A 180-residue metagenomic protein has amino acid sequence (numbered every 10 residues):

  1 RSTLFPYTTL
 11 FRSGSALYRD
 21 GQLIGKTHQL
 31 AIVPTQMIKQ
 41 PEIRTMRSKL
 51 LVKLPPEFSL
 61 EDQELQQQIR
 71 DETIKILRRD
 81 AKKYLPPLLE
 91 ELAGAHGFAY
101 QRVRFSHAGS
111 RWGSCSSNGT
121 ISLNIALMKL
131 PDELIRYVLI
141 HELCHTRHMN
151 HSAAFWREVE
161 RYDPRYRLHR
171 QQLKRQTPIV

Functional and structural regions predicted by a protein language model:
R1-T9: Single conserved hydrophobic/aromatic residue that forms the stacking wall/gate of nucleotide- or nucleobase-binding
T8-R136, T146-V180: Active-site-proximal or metal-binding-adjacent scaffold patches in catalytic folds
L139: Walker B beta-strand of ABC/ABC-like P-loop ATPase nucleotide-binding domains, specifically the conserved hydrophobic
E142: Walker B catalytic acidic pair
